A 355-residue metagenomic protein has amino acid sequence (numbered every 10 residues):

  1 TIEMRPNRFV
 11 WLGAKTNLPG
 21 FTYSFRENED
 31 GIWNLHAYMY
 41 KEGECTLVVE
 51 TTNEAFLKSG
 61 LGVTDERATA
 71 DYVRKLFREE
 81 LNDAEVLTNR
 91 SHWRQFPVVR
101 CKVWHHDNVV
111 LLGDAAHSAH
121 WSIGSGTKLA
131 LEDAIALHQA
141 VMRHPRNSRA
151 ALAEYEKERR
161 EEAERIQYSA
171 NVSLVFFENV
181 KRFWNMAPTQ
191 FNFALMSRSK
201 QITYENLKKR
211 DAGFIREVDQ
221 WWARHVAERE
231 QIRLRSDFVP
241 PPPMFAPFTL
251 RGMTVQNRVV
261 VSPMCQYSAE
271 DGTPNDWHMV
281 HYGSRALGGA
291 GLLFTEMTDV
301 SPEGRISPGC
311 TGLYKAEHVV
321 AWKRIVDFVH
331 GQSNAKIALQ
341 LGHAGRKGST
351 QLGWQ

Functional and structural regions predicted by a protein language model:
T1-F96, R100-C101: Conserved FAD-binding catalytic core of PHBH/FMO-like flavoproteins
L12, H92-V172, F176: Conserved mid-domain beta->alpha element of the FAD-binding
W33-N34, Q95-V99, S122, A246-F248 (+1 more regions): A generic local structural motif
G43, N53-T64, V73, R78 (+6 more regions): Domain-wide signal for the mature, well-folded portions of proteins, strongly enriched in nucleus-encoded organellar
L57-G60, S122-G124, G304-P308: Short acidic, glycine/proline-rich loop/turn micro-motifs
V63-R67, G124-E132, N275-M279, K315-V319: Short, conserved loop/turn and helix-capping segments at secondary-structure boundaries that abut family-defining
Q139-I232: C-terminal helical "tail/cap" subdomain of flavin- and related membrane-associated enzymes
E217-Q355: Flavin-dependent oxidoreductase catalytic cores
